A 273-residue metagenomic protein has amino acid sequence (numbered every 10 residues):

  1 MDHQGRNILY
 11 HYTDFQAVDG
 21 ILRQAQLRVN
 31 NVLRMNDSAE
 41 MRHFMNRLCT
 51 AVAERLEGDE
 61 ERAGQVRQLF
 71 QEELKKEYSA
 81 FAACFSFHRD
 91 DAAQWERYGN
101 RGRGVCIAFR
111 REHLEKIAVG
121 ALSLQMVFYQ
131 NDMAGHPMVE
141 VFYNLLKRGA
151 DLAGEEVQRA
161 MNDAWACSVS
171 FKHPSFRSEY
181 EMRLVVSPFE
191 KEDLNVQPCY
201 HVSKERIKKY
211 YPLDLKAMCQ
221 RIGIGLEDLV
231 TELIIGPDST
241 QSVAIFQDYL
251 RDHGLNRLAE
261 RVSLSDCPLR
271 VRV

Functional and structural regions predicted by a protein language model:
M1-V273: Partner-binding and oligomerization surfaces adjacent to conserved cores of proteins that assemble macromolecular
